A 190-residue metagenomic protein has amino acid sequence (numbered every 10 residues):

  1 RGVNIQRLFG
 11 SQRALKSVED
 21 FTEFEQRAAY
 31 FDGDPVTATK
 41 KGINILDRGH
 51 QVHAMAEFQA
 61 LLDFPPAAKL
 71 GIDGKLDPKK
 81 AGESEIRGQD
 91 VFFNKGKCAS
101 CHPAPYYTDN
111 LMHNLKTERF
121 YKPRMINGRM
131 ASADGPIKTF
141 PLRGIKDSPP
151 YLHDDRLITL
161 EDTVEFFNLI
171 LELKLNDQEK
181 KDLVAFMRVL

Functional and structural regions predicted by a protein language model:
R1-L190: Periplasmic c-type cytochrome electron-transfer domains
